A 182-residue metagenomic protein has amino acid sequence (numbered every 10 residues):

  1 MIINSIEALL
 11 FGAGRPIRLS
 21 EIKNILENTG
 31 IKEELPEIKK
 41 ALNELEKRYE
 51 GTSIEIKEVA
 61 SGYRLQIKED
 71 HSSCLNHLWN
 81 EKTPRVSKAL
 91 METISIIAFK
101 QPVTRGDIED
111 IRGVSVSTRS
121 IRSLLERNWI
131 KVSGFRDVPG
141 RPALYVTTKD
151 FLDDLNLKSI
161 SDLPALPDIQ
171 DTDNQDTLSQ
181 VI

Functional and structural regions predicted by a protein language model:
M1-E7, G12, L65-M91, D173 (+1 more regions): Short alpha-helical segments that sit at the start of domains
M1-I2, D153-I182: Phosphate-centric recognition/catalysis
L10-G14, I97-Q101: Short helix-to-turn junction characteristic of helix-turn-helix DNA-binding domains, especially the helix
R15-G51: Charged, well-structured alpha/beta interaction segments
I17-L26, Q101-R112: Short acidic, hydrophobic short linear motifs in intrinsically disordered regions
K32-E44, R112-E126, P139-P142, D173: Short amphipathic alpha-helical interaction segments
E46-K57, N128-D137: A short, conserved structural fragment
E58-L78, G134-L157: Short, cationic-aromatic polyanion-contact patches
